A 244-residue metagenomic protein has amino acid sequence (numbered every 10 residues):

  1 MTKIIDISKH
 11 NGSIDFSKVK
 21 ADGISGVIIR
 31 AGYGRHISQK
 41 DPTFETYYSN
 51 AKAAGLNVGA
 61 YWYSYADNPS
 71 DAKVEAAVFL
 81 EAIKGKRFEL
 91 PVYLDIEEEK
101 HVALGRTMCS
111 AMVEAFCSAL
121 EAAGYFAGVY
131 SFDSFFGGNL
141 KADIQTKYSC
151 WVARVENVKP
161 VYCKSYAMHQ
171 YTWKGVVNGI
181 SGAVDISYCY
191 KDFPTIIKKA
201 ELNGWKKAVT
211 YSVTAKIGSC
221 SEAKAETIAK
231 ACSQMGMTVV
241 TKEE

Functional and structural regions predicted by a protein language model:
M1-C117, E121-G124: Substrate-binding cleft of extracellular glycoside hydrolase catalytic domains
M1-N11, S17-K18, S25, K141-A208: Functionally critical loop-and-helix segments that line ligand-binding/catalytic clefts of soluble enzyme domains
V58, F126-G128, C150, V239: Hydrophobic anchor at the start of a short beta-strand that flanks the dinucleotide cofactor-binding loop
A60-Y65, K206-E244: Solvent-exposed beta-strand motifs enriched in subsets of small alpha/beta binding domains, especially certain
W62, S131, R154: Short beta-strand/turn micro-motifs composed of small residues that flank or help shape donor/cofactor-binding pockets
A77-Y93, E98-K100, L140-Y166, G236: Structural recognition of alpha->loop->beta junctions
E99-H101, S134-G137, V155-K159, W173-V176 (+1 more regions): Short Gly/Pro-enriched loop/turn and capping motifs at secondary-structure junctions
L120-G138: Aromatic-lined carbohydrate-recognition surfaces of secreted/lumenal glycan-active proteins
